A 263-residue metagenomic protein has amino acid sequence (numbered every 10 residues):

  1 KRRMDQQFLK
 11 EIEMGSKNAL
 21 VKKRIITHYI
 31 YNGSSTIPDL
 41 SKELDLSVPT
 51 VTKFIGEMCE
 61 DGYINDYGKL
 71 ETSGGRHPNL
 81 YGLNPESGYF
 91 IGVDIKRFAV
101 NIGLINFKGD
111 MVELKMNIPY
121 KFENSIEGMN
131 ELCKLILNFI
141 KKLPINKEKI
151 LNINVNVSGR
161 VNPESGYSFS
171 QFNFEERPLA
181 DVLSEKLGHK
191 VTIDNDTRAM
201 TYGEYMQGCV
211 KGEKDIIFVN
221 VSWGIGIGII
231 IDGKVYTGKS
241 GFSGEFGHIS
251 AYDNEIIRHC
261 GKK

Functional and structural regions predicted by a protein language model:
K1-E43: Extreme N-terminal segment that seeds HTH/winged-HTH DNA-binding domains in transcriptional regulators
S34-Y67: N-terminal helix-turn-helix
D66-F90, I193-I216: Conserved phosphate-binding catalytic cores of ATP/NTP-utilizing and phosphoryl-transfer enzymes
H77-E113, F218-D232: Gly/Thr-rich phosphate-binding beta-strand-loop-beta motif of the actin/hexokinase/Hsp70
M111, S168, V235-Y236: Hydrophobic "anchor" residues
K115-D215, G261: Glycine-rich phosphate-binding loop and adjoining helix at the ATP-binding site of ATP-dependent phosphoryl-transfer
G212-K263: Glycine-rich phosphate-binding loop of actin/hexokinase-like ATP-binding domains
